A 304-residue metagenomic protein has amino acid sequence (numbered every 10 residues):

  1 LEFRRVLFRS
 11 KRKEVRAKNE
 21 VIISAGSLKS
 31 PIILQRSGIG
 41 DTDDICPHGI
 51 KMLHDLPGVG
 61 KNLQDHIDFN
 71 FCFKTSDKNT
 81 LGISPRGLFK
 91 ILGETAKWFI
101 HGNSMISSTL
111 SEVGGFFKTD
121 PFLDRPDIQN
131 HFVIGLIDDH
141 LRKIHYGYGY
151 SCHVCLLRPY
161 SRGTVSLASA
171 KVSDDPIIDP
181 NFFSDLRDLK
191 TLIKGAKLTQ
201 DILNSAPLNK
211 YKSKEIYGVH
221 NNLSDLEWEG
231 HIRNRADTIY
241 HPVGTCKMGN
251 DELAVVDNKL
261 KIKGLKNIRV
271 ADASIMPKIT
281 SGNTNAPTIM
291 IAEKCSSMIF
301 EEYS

Functional and structural regions predicted by a protein language model:
L1-F3: Short glycine- and acidic-residue-rich catalytic loops of nucleotidyl-transferase/cyclase enzymes
R5-G93, S104-M105, A170: Glycine-rich loop(s) and the adjacent beta-strand/alpha-helix scaffold that form part
S76-N79, E94-P287, C295-S304: FAD-dependent oxidoreductase catalytic-site/capping-region signature
